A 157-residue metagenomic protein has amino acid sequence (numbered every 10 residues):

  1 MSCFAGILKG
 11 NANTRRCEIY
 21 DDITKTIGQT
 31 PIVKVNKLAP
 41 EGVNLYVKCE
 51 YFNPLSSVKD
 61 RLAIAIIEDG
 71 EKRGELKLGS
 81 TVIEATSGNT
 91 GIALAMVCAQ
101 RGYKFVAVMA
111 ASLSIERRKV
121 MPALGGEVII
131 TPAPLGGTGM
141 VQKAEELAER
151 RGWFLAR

Functional and structural regions predicted by a protein language model:
M1-R157: PLP-dependent amino-acid enzyme catalytic core
